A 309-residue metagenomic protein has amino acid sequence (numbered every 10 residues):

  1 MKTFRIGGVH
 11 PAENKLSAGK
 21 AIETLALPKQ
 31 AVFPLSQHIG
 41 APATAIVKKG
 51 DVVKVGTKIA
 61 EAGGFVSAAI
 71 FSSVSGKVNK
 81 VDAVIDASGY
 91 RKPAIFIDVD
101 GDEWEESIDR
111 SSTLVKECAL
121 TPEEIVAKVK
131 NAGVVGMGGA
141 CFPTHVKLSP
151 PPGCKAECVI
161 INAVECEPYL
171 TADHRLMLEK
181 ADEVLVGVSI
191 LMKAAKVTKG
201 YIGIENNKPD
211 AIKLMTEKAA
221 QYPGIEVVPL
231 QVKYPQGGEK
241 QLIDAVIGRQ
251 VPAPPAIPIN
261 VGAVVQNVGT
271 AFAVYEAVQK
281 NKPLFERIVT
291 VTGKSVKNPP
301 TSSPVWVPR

Functional and structural regions predicted by a protein language model:
M1-I46: N-terminal, Lys/Arg-enriched amphipathic/low-complexity engagement segments that precede the first folded domain
K48-E61, K80: Short, well-structured beta-strand-loop connectors
E61-S73, A87-R91, E105-S107: Short, Lys/Arg- and Gly-enriched loop/turn segments at beta-strand edges
G76-V78: Conserved hydrophobic positions within beta-strands
I85-F142, G153, P209, Y222: Acidic low-complexity segments
E105-S107, G136, V159-D173, K294-S295: Gly-rich Lys/Arg/Thr-decorated short loops/hinges at beta-loop-alpha junctions or inter-strand turns that position
L178-A194: Histidine-anchored nucleotide/phosphate-binding helix
T198-R309: Hydrophobic alpha-helical positions that pack around
